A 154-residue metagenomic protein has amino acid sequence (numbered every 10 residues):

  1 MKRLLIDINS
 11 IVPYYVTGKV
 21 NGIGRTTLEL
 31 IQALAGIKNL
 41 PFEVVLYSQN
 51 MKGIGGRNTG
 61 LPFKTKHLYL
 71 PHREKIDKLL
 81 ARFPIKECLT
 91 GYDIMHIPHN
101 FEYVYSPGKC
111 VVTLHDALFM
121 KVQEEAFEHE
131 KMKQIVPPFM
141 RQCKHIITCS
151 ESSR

Functional and structural regions predicted by a protein language model:
M1-R154: Carbohydrate transferase catalytic cores enriched for Leloir-type hexosyltransferases
